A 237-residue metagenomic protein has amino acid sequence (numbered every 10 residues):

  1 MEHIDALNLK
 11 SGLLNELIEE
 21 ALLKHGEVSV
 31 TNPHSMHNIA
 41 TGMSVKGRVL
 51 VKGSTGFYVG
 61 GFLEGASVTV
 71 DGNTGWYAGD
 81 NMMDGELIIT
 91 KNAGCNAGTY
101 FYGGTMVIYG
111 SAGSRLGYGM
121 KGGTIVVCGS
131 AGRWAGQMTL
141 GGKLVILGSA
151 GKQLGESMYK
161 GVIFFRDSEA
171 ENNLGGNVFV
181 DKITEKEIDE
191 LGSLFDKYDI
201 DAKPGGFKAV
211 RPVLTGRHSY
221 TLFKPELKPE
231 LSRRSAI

Functional and structural regions predicted by a protein language model:
M1-D5, V59-G60, A97-G98: Short, charged, low-hydrophobicity "junction" segments
M1-I39, Y109, R133-W134, L140-I237: Intrinsically disordered, low-complexity terminal regions
A21-K24, M43-S44, F62-L63, M82 (+2 more regions): Flexible, charged surface loops at secondary-structure boundaries
G26-V28, H37-I39, G47, F57-V59 (+8 more regions): The right-handed parallel beta-helix/beta-solenoid scaffold, focusing on the short coil/turn and N-cap positions
T31-P33, K52-S54, G61-F62, D71-N73 (+10 more regions): Feature marks extracellular polysaccharide-active and adherence modules
S44-L50: Beta-solenoid repeat scaffold
F57-Y58, W76-Y77, C95-A97, S114-L116 (+3 more regions): Short loop/beta submotifs within extracellular cysteine-rich repeat domains
L63, T74, M82-D84, A93 (+6 more regions): Short, intrinsically disordered/low-complexity patches at protein termini and at juxtamembrane boundaries
